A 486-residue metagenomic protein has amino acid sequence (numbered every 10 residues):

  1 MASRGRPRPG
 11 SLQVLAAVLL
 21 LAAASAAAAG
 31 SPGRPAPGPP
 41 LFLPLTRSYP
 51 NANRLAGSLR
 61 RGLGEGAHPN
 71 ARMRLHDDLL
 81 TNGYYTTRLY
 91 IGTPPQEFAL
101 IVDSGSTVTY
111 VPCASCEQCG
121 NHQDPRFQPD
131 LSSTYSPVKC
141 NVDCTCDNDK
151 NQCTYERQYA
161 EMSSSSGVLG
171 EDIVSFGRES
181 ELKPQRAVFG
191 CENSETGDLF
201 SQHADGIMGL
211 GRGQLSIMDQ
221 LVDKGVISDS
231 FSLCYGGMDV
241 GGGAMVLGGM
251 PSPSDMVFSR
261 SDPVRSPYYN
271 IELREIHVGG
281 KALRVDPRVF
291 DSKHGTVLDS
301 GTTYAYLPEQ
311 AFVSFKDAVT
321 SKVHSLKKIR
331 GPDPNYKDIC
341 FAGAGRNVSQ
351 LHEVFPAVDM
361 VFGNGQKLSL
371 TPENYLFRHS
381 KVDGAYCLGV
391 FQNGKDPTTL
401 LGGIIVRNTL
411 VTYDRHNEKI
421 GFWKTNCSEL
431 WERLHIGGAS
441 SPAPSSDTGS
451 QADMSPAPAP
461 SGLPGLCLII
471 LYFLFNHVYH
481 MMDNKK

Functional and structural regions predicted by a protein language model:
A2-S201, M218-D223, L247-E272, A305 (+3 more regions): Zymogen propeptides
L89-I91, E171-E179, S232-C234, V278 (+1 more regions): Short conserved beta-strand and strand-loop elements enriched in small hydrophobics with frequent Asp/Gly
L89-I91, F98-V102, T109-V111, I207-M208 (+4 more regions): Short hydrophobic beta-strand that contains or immediately precedes a catalytic carboxylate
G105-T107, C116, V174, E181 (+15 more regions): Conserved beta-strand elements of beta-rich interaction domains across eukaryotes, especially beta-propellers
V168, I173-V174, G209, L233 (+5 more regions): A residue-level signal for conserved active-site and pocket-lining positions in enzyme catalytic cores
R212, I227-M250: Extended, H/D-rich, highly charged conserved domains that either
H294-R330, P334: Extracytoplasmic, non-cytosolic globular domains
K328-L368, L401: Extended C-terminal subregions enriched in glycine
